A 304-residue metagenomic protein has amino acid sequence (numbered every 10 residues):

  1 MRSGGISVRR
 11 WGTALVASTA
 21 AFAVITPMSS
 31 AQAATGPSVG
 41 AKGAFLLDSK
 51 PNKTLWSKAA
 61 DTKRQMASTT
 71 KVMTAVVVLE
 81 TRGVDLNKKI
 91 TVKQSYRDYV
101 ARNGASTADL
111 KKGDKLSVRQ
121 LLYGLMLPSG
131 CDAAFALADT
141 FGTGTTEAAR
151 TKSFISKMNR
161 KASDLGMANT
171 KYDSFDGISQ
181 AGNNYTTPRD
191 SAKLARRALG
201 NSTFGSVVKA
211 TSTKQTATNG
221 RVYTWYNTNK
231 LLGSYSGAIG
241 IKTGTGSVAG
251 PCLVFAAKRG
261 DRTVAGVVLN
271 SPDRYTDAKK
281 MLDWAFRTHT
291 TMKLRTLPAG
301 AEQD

Functional and structural regions predicted by a protein language model:
M1-A33: Secretory targeting and sorting signals
R10-W11, V72, R259: Hydrophobic alpha-helical segments, especially transmembrane helices and their immediate juxtamembrane helical caps
W11-T13, A44, S57-T62, K89-K93 (+5 more regions): A generic short-segment signal for beta-strand/edge and adjacent turn/coil regions
V24-P27, A31-R189: Active-site-adjacent loops and short helices of periplasmic peptidoglycan-processing enzymes
T35-G43, P51, D139-D304: Penicillin-recognizing serine hydrolase domain
